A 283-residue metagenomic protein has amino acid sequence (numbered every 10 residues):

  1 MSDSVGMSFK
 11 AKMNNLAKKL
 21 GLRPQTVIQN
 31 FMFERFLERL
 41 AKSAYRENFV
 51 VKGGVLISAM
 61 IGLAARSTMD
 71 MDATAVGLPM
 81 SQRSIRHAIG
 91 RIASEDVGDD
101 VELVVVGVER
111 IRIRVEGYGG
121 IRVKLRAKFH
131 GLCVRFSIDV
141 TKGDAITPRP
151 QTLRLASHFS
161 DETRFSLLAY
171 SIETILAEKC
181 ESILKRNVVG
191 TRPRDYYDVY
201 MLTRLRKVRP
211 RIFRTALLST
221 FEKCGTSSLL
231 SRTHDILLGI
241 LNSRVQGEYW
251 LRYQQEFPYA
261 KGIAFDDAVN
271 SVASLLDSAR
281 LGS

Functional and structural regions predicted by a protein language model:
M1-F49, S58-S67, M71-S283: Structured mid-to-C-terminal alpha-helical surface segments
